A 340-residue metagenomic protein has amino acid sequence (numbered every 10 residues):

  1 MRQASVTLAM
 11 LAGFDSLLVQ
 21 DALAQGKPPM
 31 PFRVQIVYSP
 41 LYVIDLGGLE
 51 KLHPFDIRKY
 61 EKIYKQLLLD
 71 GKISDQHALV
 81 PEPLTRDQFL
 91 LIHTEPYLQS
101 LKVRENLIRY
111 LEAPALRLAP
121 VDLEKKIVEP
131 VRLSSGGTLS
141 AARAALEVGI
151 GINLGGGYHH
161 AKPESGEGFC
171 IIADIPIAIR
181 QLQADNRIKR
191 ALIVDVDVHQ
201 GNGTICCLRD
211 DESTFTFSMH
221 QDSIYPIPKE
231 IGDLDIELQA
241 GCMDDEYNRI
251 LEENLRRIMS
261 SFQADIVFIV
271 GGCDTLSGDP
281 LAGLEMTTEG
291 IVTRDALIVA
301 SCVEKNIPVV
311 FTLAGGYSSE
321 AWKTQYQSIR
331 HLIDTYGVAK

Functional and structural regions predicted by a protein language model:
M1-T7: N-terminal export leaders
V6, D15-K340: HDAC/HDAC-like amidohydrolase catalytic core signature
M10-A12: N-terminal secretory signal peptides
